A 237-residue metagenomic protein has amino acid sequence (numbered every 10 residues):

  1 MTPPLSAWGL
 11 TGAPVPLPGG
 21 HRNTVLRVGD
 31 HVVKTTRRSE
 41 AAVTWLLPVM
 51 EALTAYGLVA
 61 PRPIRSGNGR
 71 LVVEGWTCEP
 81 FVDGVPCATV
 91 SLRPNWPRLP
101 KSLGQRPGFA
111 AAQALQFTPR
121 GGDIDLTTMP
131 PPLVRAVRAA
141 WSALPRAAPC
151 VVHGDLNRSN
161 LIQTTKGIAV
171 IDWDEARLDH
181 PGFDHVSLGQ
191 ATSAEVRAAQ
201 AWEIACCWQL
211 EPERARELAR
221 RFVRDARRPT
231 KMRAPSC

Functional and structural regions predicted by a protein language model:
M1-T2, Q105-G154, T164, R228-C237: An alpha-helical support segment within catalytic cores of ATP-dependent transferases
P4-V28: ATP-binding glycine-rich phosphate-binding loop
S6-A13, W45, A136-P145: Short Pro/Gly-enriched beta-strand edge/turn motifs at strand-loop
R27-G108: ATP-binding pocket architecture of kinase catalytic cores
G69, G75-T89, R120-L126, A201-R216: A glycine-centered beta->alpha junction motif in the catalytic cores of kinase/phosphotransferase enzymes
C150-V151, Q163-C206: Active-site Asp-x-Gly
S159-L161: Hydrophobic residue at the +6 position relative to the catalytic HRD Asp in the kinase catalytic loop
A191-C237: Helix-rich C-terminal or lid/interface subdomains of diverse kinases
